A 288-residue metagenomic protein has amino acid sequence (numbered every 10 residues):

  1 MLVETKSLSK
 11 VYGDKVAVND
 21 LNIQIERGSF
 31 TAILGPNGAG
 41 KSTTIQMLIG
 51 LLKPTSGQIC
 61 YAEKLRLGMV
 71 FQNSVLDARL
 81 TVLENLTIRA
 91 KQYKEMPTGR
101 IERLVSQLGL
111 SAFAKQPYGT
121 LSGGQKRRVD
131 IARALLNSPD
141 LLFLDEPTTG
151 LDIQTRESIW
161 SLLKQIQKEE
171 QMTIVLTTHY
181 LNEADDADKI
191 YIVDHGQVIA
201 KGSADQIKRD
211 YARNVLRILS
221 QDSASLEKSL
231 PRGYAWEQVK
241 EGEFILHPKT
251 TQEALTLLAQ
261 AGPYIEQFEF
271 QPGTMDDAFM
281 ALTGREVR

Functional and structural regions predicted by a protein language model:
I49: Helix-to-loop junction immediately C-terminal to a conserved catalytic motif
T87, T98-F113: Conserved ABC ATPase "signature" region
P117-L121: Conserved ABC ATPase signature
L142-D145: Catalytic Walker B motif of ABC-type/P-loop ATPase nucleotide-binding domains
L162-I245: ABC transporter nucleotide-binding domain
L216-R288: Short, charged/small-residue-rich alpha-helical element at the C-terminal edge of ABC transporter nucleotide-binding
